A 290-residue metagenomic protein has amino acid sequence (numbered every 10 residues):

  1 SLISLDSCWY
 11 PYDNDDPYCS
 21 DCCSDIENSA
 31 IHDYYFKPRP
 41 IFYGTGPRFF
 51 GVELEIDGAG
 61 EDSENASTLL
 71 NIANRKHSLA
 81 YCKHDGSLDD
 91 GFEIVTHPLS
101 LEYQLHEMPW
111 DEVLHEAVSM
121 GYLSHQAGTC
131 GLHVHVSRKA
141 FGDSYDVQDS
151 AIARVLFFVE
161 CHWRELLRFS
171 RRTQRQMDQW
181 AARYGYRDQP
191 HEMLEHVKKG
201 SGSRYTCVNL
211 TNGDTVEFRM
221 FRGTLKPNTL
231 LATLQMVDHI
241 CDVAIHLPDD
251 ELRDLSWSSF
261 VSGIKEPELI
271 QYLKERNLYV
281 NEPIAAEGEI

Functional and structural regions predicted by a protein language model:
S1-C8: Small Cys/His zinc-coordinating "RING-like" fingers
W9-P11, D15-G121: Terminal catalytic/cofactor-binding subdomain
G51, D146-T224: Aromatic/basic-lined ligand-recognition segments that form π-stacking hydrophobic pockets flanked by Lys/Arg to engage
G91-E93, H125-G142, T215-R219: Histidine-centered divalent-metal-coordination microenvironment in nucleic-acid enzymes
E102-V113, A140-S170, K226-C241, V280 (+2 more regions): Helical (often loop-to-helix) elements that flank the catalytic cores of nucleotide-handling enzymes
E112-G128, K139-V147, H246: Secondary-structure boundary elements
L123-H125, R164-D178, D242-L273, L278: Flexible helix-coil linker/hinge segments at domain or subdomain boundaries
L210-E266: Modules that initiate DNA replication and primer synthesis
